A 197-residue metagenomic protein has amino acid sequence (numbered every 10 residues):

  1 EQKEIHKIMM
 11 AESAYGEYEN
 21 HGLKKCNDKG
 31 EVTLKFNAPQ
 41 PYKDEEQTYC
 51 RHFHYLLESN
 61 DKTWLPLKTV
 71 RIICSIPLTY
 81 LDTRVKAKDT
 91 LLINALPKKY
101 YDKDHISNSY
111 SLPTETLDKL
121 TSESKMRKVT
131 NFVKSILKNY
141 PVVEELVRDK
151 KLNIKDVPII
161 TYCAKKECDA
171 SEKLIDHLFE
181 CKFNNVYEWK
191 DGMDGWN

Functional and structural regions predicted by a protein language model:
E1-I76: Beta-strand-dominated extracellular/periplasmic modules and repeats in secreted or surface-exposed proteins
H6-M10, N94-A95, D156: Short secondary-structure boundary micro-motifs
G16-L23, L96-Y100, S111: Generic detector of contiguous secondary-structure segments
P39, E46, N60-L91, K98-N197: Rhodanese-like catalytic fold shared by cysteine-dependent sulfurtransferases and DSP/PTP-type phosphatases
